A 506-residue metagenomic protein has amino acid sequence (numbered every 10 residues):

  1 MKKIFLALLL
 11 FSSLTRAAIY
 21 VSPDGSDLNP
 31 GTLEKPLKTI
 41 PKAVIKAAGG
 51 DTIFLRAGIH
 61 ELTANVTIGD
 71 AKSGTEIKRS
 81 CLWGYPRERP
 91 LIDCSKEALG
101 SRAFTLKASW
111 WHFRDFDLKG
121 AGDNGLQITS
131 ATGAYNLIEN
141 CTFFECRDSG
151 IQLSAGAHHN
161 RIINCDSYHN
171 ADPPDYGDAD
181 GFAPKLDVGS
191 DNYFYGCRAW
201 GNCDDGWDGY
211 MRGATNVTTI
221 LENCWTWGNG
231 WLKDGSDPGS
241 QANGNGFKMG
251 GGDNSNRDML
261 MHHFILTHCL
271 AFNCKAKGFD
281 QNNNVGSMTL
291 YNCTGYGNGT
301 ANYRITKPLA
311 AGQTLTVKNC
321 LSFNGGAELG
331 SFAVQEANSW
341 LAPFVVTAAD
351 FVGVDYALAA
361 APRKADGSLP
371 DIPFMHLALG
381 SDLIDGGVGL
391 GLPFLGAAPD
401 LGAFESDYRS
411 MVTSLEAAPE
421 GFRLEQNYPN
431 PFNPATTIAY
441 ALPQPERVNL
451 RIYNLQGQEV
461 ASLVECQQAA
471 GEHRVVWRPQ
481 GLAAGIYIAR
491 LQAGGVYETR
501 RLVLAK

Functional and structural regions predicted by a protein language model:
P23, K35-P36, F54-T63, S73-N124 (+2 more regions): Right-handed parallel beta-helix/beta-spiral solenoid domain characteristic of secreted/periplasmic
P23-A57, E61, T67, D400-A403: Acidic Gly/Asp/Thr-rich repetitive segments characteristic of extracellular carbohydrate-active and adhesion proteins
R56, G69, W83-Y85, L106-K107 (+24 more regions): Feature marks extracellular polysaccharide-active and adherence modules
L62-T63, R87-P90, G100, F116-G122 (+14 more regions): Surface-exposed loop/turn segments connecting beta-strands in extracellular beta-rich domains
T63-D70, C94-F104, G120-T129, E145-S154 (+5 more regions): Extracellular beta-strand/beta-solenoid scaffold signature
A64, G69, N223, H262-P373: Predominantly extracellular beta-rich ligand-binding scaffolds that present long acidic/polar faces for carbohydrate
R363-S414: Surface beta-loop-beta hairpin patches that serve as ligand-binding interfaces in beta-rich domains
E416-Y428, F432-K506: C-terminal outer-membrane/trafficking sorting elements
